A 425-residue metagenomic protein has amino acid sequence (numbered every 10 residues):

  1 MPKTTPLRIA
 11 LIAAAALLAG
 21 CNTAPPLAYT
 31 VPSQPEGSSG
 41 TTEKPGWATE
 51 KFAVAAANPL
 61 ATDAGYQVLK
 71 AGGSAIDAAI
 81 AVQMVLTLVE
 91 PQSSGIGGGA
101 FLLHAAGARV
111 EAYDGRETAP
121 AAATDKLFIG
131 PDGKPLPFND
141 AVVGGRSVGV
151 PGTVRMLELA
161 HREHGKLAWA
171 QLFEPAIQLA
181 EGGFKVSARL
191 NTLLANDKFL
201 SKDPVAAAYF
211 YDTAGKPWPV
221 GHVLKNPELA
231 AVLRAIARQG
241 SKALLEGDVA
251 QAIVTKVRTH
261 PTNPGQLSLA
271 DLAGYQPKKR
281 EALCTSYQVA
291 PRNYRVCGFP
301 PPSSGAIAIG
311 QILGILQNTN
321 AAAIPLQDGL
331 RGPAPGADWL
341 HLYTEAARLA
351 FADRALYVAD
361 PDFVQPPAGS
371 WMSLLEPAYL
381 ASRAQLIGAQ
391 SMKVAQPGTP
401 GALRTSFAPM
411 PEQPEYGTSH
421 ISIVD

Functional and structural regions predicted by a protein language model:
M1-A10: Bacterial N-terminal signal peptides that target proteins for export
L18-G20: C-terminal motif of bacterial Sec signal peptides marking the signal peptidase cleavage site
A24-D63, Q67, A75-Q239, L244-E246 (+3 more regions): Noncatalytic scaffold domains of N-terminal-nucleophile
P32, A322-D425: Internal maturation/activation junctions in enzymes
R162-L167, Q239-S241, L316-I324, A355-V358: Short helix-capping/linker segments at secondary-structure and domain boundaries
G247, I312, A350: Residue-level signal for inorganic ion chemistry
V289, N293, F299-A306, L313-N320: Catalytic loop of the DD-peptidase/beta-lactamase superfamily, centered on the K-T-G motif and neighboring
